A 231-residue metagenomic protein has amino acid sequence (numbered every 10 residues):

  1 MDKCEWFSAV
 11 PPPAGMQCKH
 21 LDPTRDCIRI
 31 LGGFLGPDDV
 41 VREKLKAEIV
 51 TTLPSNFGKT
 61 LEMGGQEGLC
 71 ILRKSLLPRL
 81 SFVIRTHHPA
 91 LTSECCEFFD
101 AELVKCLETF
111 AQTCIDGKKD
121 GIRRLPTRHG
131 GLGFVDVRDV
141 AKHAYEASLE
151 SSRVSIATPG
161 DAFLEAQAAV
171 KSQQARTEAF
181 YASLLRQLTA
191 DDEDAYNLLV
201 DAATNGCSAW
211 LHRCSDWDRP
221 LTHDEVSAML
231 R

Functional and structural regions predicted by a protein language model:
M1-R231: Nucleic-acid-interacting cores, centered on viral/eukaryotic replication and modification enzymes
